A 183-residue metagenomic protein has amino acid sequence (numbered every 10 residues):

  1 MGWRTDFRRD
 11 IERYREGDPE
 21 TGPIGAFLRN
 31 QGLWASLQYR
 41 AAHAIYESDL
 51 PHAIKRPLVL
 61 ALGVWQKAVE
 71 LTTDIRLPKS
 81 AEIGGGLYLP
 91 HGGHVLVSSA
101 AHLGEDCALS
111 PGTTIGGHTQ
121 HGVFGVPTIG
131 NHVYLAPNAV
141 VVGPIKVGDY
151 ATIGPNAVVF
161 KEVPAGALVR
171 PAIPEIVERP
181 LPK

Functional and structural regions predicted by a protein language model:
M1-T73, K183: Terminal amphipathic alpha-helical/low-complexity segments used for targeting or macromolecular assembly
E70-V177: Structural signal for interior beta-strand "rungs" in well-ordered beta-sheet cores of soluble enzyme domains
